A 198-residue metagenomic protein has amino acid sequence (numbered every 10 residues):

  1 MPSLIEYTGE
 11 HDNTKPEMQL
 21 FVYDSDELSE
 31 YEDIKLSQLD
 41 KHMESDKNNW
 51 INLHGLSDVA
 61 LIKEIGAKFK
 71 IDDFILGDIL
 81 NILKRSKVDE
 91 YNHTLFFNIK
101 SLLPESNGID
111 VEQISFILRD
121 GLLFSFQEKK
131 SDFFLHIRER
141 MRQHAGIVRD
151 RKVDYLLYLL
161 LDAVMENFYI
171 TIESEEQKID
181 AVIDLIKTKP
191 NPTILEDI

Functional and structural regions predicted by a protein language model:
M1-I198: Peripheral, non-transmembrane regulatory/ligand-interaction domains of membrane transport proteins
